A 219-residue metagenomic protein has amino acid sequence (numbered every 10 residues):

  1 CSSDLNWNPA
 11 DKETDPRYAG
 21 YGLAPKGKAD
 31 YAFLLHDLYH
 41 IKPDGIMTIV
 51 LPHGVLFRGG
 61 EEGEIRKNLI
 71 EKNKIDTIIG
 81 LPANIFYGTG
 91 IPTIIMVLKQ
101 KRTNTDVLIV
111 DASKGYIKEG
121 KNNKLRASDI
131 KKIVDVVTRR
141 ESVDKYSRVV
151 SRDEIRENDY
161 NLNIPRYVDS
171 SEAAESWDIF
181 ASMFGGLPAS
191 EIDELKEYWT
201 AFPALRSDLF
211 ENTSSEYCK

Functional and structural regions predicted by a protein language model:
S3-K219: A conserved structural/catalytic subdomain of Rossmann-like adenosyl-cofactor enzymes
